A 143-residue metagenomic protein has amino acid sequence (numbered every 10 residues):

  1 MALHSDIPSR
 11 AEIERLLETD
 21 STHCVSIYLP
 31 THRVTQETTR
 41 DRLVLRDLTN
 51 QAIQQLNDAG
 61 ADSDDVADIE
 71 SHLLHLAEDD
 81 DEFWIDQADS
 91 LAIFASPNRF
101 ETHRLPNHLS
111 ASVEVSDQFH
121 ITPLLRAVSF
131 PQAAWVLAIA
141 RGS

Functional and structural regions predicted by a protein language model:
M1-V128: Non-catalytic, solvent-exposed interaction/assembly segments
F130-S143: Gly/Thr-rich phosphate-binding beta-strand-loop-beta motif of the actin/hexokinase/Hsp70
